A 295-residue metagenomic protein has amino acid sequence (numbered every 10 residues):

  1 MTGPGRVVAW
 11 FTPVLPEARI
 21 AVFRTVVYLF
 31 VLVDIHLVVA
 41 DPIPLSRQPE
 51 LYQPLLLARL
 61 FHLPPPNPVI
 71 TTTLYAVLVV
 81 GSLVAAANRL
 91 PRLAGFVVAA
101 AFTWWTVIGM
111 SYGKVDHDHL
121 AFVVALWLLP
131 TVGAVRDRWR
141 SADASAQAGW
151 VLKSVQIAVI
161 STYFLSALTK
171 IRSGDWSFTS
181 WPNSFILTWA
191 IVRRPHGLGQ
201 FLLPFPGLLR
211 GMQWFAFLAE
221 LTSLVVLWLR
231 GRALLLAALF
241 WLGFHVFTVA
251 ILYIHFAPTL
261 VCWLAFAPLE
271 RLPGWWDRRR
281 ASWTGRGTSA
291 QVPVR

Functional and structural regions predicted by a protein language model:
M1-R295: Alpha-helical membrane-anchoring segments
